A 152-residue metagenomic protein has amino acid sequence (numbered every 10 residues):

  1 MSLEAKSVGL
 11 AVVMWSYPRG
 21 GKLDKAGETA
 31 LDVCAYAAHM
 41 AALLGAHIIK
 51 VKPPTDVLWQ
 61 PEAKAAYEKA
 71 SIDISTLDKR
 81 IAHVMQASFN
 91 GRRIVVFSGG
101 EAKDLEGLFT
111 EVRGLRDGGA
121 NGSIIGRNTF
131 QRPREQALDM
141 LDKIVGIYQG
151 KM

Functional and structural regions predicted by a protein language model:
M1-V95, E106-G122, G146-K151: Alpha/beta enzyme core
L23-K25, Q131-R134: A generic structural signal for short coil/turn motifs at secondary-structure boundaries
D56, G100-L105, F130-Q131: Short Gly/Pro-enriched loop/turn and capping motifs at secondary-structure junctions
S98-G99, I125: Thr-Gly-centered strand-to-loop micro-motif
E106-E111, P133-D142: Histidine/acidic-residue-rich catalytic or RNA/ligand-binding cores of hydrolases and nuclease-related proteins
S123-F130: Short acidic/histidine-rich active-site segments
